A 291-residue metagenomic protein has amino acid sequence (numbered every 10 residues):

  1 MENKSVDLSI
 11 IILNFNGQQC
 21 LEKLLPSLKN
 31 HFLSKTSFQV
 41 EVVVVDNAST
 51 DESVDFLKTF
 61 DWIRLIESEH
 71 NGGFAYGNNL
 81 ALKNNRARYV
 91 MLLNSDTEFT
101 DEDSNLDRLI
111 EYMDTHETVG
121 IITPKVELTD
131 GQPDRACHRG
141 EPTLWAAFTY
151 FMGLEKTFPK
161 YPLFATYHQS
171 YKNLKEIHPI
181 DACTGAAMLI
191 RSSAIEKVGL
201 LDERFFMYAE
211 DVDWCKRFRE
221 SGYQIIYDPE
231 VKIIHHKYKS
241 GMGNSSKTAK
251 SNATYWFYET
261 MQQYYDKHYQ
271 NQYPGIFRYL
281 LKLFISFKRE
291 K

Functional and structural regions predicted by a protein language model:
M1-N30, F38: N-proximal low-complexity "stem/linker" segments adjacent to membrane-targeting elements
Q18, S27, V44-V54, H70: A conserved acidic beta->alpha catalytic loop
E67-N85, T100-E102, R108: Glycine-rich, basic loop-to-helix element that forms the pyrophosphate-binding segment of sugar-nucleotide handling
V90, D96: Short aromatic/hydrophobic "clamp" motif used to bind/position activated sugar donors
D101-A136: Conserved donor NDP-sugar-binding/catalytic core segment of glycosyltransferases
E141-I180: Short, flexible, basic/aromatic active-site loop/helix in glycosyltransferases
N173-L200, R204-K232: A short, conserved alpha-helix in the catalytic core of glycosyltransferases
K216-K291: Active-site-adjacent helix/loop segment of glycosyltransferases that harbors family-specific signature motifs
